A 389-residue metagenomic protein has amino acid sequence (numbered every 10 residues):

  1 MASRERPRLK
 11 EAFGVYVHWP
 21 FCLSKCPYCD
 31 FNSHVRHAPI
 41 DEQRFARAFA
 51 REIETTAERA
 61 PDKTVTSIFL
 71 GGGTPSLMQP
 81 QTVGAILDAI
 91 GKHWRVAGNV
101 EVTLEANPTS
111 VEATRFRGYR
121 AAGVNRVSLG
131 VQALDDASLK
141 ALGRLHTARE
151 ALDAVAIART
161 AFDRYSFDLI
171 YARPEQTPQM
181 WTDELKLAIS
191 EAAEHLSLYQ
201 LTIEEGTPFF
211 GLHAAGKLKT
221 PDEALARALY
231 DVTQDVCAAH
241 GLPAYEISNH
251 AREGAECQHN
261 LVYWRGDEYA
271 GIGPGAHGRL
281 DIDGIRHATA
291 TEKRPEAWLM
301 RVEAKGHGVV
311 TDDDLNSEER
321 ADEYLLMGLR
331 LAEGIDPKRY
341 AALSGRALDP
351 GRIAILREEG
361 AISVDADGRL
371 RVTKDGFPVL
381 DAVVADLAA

Functional and structural regions predicted by a protein language model:
A2-G14, N32-R59, K63-S344: C-terminal scaffold of the Radical SAM
V15-W19: Short active-site neighborhood of thiol/selenol oxidoreductases, capturing the structured segment around
P20-S33: Local cysteine-cluster metal-coordination motifs and their immediate loop/turn environment, predominantly Fe-S cluster
E112-A113, D349, L380: Short, well-ordered alpha-helical microsegments
S344-E358: Short amphipathic alpha-helical interaction segments
E358-D367: A short, conserved structural fragment
G368-T373: Minor-groove-contacting beta-hairpin "wing" of winged helix-turn-helix DNA-binding domains
D375-A389: Short, amphipathic alpha-helical interaction segments positioned at domain boundaries
